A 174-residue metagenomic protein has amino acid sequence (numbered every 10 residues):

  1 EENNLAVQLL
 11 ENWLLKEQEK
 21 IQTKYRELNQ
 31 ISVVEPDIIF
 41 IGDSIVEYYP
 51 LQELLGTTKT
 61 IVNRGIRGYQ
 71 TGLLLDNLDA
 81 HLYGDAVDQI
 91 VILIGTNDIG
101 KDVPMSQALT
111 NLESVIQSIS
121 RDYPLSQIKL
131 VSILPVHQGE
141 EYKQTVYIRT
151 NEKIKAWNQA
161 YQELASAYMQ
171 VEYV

Functional and structural regions predicted by a protein language model:
E1-I39, L51, G56, A167: N-terminal secretory targeting modules
L9-L14, T58-T71, G100: Acidic/histidine-rich helix-loop elements that form or flank divalent-metal/phosphate-binding sites at the catalytic
I39-I41, V62, I90: Conserved beta-strand elements of the Class I
E47-L55, T60, G72-T110, S118 (+2 more regions): Oxyanion-hole/transition-state-stabilizing segment in secreted/luminal serine hydrolases and related acyltransferases
N63-G72, Y147-K155: A short acidic, glycine-rich active-site loop that binds or catalyzes chemistry on phosphate/adenosine moieties
T110, S114-S118, A156-E163: Alpha-helical scaffolding segments of alpha/beta enzyme cores, especially the outer helices of TIM-barrel or partial
Y123-Q127: A short helix->loop->beta-strand "cap" motif at the edges of active sites that frequently abuts
Q138-V174: Substrate-gating cap/lid alpha-helix
